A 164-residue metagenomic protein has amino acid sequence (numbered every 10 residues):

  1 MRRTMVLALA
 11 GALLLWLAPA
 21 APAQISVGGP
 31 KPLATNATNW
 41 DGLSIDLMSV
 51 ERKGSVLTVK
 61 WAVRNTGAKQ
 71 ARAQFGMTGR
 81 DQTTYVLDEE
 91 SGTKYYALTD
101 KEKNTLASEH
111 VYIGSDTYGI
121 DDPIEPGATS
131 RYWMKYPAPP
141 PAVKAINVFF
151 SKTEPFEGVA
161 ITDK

Functional and structural regions predicted by a protein language model:
M1-L9: Bacterial N-terminal signal peptides that target proteins for export
A8-W16: Bacterial N-terminal signal peptides
P19-A23: Sec/Tat signal peptide C-region and signal peptidase I cleavage site
Q24-T35, Y118-K164: Surface-exposed edge beta-strand/loop patches
G28-K53: Low-complexity, acidic Ser/Thr/Pro/Gly-rich terminal tails and inter-domain linkers that flank the onset of structured
S49-E51, A62-N65, F75-M77, K101-E102 (+3 more regions): A mature extracytoplasmic/lumenal domain signature
E51-K53, R64-I120: The feature marks short-to-medium sequence segments in extracytoplasmic or secretory-pathway proteins
L57-V59: Structural beta-strand segments of beta-rich domains
